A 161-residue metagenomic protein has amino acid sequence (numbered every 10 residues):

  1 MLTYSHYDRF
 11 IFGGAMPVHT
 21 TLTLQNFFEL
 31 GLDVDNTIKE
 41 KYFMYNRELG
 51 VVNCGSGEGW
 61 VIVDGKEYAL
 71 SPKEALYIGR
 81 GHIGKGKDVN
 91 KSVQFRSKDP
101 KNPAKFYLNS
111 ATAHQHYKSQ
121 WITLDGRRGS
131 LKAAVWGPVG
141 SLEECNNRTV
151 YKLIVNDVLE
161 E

Functional and structural regions predicted by a protein language model:
Y7-L30, V34, I38-D64, E161: Glycine- and acidic-residue-biased ligand/ion/polar-headgroup-sensing regions
A15, V63-K66, K73, K98 (+1 more regions): Surface loops and adjacent helix of pleckstrin homology
E48-G50, G57-G59, K66, E74-L76 (+3 more regions): Generic beta-strand structural signal
V63-G86: Short acidic-glycine-tyrosine-enriched beta hairpin
G79, K87-V89, Y107-N109: Loop-centered beta-sheet repeat module
G86-R96: Noncatalytic modules at the cell exterior or secretory-pathway interfaces, chiefly beta-strand-rich lectin/adhesion
R96-E161: Surface-exposed beta-loop interaction hotspot
